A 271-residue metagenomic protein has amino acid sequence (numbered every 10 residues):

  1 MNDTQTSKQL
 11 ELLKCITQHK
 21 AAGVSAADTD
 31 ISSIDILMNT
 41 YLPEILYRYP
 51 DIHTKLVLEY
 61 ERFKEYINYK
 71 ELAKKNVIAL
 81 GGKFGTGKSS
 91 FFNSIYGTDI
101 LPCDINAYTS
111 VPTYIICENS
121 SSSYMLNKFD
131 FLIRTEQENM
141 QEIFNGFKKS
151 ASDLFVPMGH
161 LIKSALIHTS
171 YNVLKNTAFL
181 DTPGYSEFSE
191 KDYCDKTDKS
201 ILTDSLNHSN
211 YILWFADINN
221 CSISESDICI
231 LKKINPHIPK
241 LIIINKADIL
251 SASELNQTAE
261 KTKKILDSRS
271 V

Functional and structural regions predicted by a protein language model:
M1-F84, T98-H168, L266-D267: N-terminal low-complexity/disordered regulatory or targeting extensions
G87: Conserved glycine(s) of the Walker
T98-C103, V173-K196: Switch II (G3) loop of P-loop NTPases
N119-S121, G184-S186, N219-C221, A247-L250: Conserved nucleotide-binding/hydrolysis micro-motifs of P-loop NTPases
E190-N219, I234-P236: Inter-motif core of Ras-like GTPase G domains
N220-I238, E260: Amphipathic helical hotspot of TIR/SEFIR-family domains
A247-V271: GTPase G-domain guanine-specificity segment
